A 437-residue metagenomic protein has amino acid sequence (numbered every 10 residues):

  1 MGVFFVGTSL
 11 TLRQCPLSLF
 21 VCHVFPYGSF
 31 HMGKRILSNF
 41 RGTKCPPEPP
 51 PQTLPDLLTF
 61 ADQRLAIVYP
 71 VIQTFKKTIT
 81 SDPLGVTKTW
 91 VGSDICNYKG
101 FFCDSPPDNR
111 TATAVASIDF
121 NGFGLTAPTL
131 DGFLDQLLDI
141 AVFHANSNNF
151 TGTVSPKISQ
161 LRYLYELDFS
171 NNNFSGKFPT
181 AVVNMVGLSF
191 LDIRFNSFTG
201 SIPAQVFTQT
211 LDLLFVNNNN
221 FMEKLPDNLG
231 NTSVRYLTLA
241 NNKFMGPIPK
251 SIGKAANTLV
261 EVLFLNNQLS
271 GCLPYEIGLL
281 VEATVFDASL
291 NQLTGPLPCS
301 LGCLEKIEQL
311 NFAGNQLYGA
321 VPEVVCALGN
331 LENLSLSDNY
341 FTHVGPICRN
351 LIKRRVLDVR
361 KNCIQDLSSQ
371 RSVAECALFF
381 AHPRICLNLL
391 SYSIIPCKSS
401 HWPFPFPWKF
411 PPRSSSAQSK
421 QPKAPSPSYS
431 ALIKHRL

Functional and structural regions predicted by a protein language model:
C22-G100, F379-C397, H401: Surface-exposed cap/linker segments adjacent to membranes
I79-G132, S369-S372, L387, S414 (+2 more regions): LRR flanking "cap" motifs
A112, D135-I140, S159-L164, V183-L188 (+8 more regions): Leucine-rich repeat
F123, N148, F169-N172, I193-N196 (+7 more regions): Consensus "Asn ladder" position of solenoid repeat domains
T129-D135, V154-P156, S175-T180, T199-A204 (+6 more regions): The feature encodes a structural signal of leucine-rich repeats
G132-G230: A generic tandem-repeat structural signature
M222-V321: Eukaryotic tandem repeat interaction scaffolds
L304, E308-Y318, P322-S393: Leucine-rich repeat domain C-terminal region
